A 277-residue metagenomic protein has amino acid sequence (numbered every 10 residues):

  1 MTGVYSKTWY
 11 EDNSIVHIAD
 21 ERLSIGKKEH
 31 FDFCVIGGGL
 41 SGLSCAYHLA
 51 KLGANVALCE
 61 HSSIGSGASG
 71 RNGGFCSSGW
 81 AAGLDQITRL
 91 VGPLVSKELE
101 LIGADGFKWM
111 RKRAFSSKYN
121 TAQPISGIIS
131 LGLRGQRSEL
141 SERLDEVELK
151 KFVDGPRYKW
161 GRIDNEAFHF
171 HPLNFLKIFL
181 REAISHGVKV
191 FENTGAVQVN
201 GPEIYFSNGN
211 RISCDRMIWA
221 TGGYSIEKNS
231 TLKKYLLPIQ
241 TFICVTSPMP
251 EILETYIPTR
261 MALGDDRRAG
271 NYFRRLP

Functional and structural regions predicted by a protein language model:
M1-F33, K51: Extreme N-terminal leader/targeting segments of oxidoreductases
T2-N13, A82-T88, K112-I178: Flavin (FAD/FMN) cofactor-binding and adjacent substrate-gating region of FAD-dependent oxidoreductase domains
G37-G39, H61: Glycine-rich Rossmann-fold phosphate-binding loop(s) that bind the pyrophosphate of adenine dinucleotide cofactors
G42: N-terminal Rossmann-fold NAD(P) dinucleotide-binding loop
A50-R71: Glycine-rich FAD pyrophosphate-binding loop
R71-I102: Glycine-rich active-site loop/strand segments that organize a redox cofactor
D105-K108, K112, S116-P124, N210-E251 (+1 more regions): Active-site substrate-recognition segment that forms the wall of the catalytic cavity or substrate channel
P156-R216, A220: Helical element adjacent to the flavin cofactor pocket in flavoenzyme catalytic cores
